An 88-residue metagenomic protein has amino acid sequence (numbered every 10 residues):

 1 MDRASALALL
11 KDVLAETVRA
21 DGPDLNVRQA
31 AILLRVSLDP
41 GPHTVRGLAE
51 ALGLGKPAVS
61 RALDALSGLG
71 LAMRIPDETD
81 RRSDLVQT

Functional and structural regions predicted by a protein language model:
M1-V18: Long, low-complexity, charged/polar intrinsically disordered regions in eukaryotic proteins
S5-A6, D21, D39, L69: N-proximal short alpha-helices
D12, A31-L34, R61-D64: Generic structural signal for well-ordered, non-membrane alpha-helices
A15-G55: N-terminal helix-turn-helix DNA-binding core of bacterial DNA-binding proteins
P42-D84: Canonical helix-turn-helix DNA-binding module
V86-T88: Accessory beta->alpha helical hairpin/"wing" motif in late/C-terminal subdomains of nucleic-acid enzymes
